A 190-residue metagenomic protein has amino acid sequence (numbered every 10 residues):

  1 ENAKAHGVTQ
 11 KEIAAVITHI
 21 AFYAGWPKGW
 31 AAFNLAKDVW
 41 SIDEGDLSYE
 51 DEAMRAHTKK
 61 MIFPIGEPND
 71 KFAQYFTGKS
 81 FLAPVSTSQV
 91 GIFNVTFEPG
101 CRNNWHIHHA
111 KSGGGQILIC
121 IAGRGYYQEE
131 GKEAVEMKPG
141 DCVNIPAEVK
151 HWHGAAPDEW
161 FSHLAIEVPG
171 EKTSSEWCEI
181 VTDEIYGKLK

Functional and structural regions predicted by a protein language model:
E1-A56, K132, K138, K190: Hydrophobic alpha-helical segments
M54-F93, N104, S174-K190: A short, N-terminal "cap"/entry segment at the start of jelly-roll beta-barrel domains of the cupin/DSBH fold
L82-A83, Y127, H163: Short hydrophobic/aromatic-rich beta-strand segments that constitute the beta-sheet cores of beta-sandwich/beta-barrel
S88-V90, E98-R102, R124, E171: Short, charged/polar surface micro-motifs in flexible loops or helix N-caps
F93-S112: Conserved short histidine dyad/triad with adjacent acidic residue
F97-G100, M137-D158: Conserved metal-binding segment of the jelly-roll/cupin
R102, S112-P139, V149: A short beta-strand-loop-beta hairpin characteristic of the jelly-roll/cupin
D158-W177: A short hydrophobic beta-strand segment most commonly corresponding to one strand of the jelly-roll/cupin
